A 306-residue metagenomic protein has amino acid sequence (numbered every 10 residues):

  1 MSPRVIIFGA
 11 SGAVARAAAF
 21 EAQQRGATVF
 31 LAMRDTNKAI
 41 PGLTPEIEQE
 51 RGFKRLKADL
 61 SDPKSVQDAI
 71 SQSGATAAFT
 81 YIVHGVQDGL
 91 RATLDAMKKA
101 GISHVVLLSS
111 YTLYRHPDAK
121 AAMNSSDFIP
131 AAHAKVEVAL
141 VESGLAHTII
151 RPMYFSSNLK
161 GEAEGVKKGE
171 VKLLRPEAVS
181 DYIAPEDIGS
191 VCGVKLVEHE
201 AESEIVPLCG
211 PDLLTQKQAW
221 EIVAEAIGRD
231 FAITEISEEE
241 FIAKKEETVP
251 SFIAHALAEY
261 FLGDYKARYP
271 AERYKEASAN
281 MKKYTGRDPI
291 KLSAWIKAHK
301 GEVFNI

Functional and structural regions predicted by a protein language model:
S2-P45, S61-K64, H84-R91, A96-H104 (+3 more regions): Oxidoreductase cofactor-interface core, primarily capturing Rossmann-like NAD(P)-dependent enzymes
E48: Localized chelating/binding microdomains that coordinate divalent metal ions or stabilize phosphate-bearing
G52-K54, H147: Short, conserved active-site loop motifs that form the nucleotide-linked donor/cofactor pocket
K54-A75: Conserved Rossmann-fold cofactor-binding substructure of NAD(P)-dependent oxidoreductases
I70, A77-F79, V106: N-terminal Rossmann-like NAD(P) cofactor-binding module of classical short-chain dehydrogenase/reductase
A75-Q87: Rossmann-like NAD(P)-binding element
E239-I306: A hydrophobic C-terminal alpha-helical subdomain
